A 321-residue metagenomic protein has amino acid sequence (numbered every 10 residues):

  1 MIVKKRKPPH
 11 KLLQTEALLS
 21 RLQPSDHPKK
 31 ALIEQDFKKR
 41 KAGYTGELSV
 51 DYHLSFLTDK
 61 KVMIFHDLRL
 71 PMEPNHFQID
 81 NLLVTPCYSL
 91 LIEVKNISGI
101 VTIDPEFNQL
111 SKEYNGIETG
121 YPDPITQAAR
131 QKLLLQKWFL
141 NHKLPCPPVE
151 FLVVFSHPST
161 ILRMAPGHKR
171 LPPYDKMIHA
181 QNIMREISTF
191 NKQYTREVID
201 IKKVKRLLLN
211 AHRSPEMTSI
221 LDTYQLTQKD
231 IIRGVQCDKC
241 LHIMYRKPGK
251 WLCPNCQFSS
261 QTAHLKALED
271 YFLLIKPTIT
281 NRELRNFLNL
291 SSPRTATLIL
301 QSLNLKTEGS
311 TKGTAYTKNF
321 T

Functional and structural regions predicted by a protein language model:
M1-F77, G116-P122, Q127-L298, T311 (+1 more regions): Surface-exposed interaction regions that form or flank ligand-binding interfaces
E73-V84, L90-L91, T314-K318: Catalytic centers of nucleases
V84-Q109: Active-site beta-strand-loop-beta-strand hairpin of nuclease catalytic cores that positions key catalytic residues
N108-G116: Short glycine/proline- and charge-enriched loop/turn segments that cap or connect secondary-structure elements
L303-S310: A short, conserved structural fragment
